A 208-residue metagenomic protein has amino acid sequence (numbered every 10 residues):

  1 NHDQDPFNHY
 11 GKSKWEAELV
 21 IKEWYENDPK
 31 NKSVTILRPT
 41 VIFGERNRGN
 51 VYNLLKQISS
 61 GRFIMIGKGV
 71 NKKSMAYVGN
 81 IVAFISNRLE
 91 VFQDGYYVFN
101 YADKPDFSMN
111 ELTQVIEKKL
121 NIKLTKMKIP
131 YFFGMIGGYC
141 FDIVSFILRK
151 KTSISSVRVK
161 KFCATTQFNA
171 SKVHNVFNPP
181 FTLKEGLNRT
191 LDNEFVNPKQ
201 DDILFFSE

Functional and structural regions predicted by a protein language model:
N1-I42, F63-I66: Catalytic helix-loop patch of NAD(P)-dependent Rossmann-fold dehydrogenases
D3, L55-I66, I122, K150-S153: A short C-terminal helix-loop "cap" of Rossmann-like NAD(P)-dependent dehydrogenase/epimerase domains
E16, N47-N53, G67-L89, Y97-N100: Substrate-positioning beta->alpha
I21, I85-L89, T113-I116, L187-E194: Hydrophobic "lid"/C-terminal helical patch of Rossmann-like NAD(P)-dependent dehydrogenase/epimerase domains
R46, K72-N80, F99-K119, M127-Y139 (+2 more regions): Substrate-binding strand-loop-helix patch in Rossmann-like NAD(P)-dependent oxidoreductase/epimerase domains
R88-D103, K123-M127, Q200-D202: Core catalytic loop region at the nicotinamide-binding pocket of NAD(P)H-dependent oxidoreductases
K118-C163: Terminal hydrophobic/aromatic helix or amphipathic segment near a protein terminus
A170-V176, F181-E208: Amphipathic terminal alpha-helices
